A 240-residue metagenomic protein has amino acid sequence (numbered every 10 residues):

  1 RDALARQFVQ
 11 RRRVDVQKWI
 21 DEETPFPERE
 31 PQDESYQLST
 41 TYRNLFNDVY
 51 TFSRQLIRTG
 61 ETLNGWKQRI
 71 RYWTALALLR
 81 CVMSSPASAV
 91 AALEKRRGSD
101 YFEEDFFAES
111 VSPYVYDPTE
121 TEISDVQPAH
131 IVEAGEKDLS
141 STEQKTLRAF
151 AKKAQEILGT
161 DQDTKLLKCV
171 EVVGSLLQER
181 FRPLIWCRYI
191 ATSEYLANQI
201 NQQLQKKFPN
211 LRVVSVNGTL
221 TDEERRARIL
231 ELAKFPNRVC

Functional and structural regions predicted by a protein language model:
R1-V111: Inter-lobe coupling linker of SF2 helicases/translocases
L45, K165-V172, A227-E231: Well-ordered alpha-helical segments embedded in enzymatic catalytic cores
L93-E94, E194-I200, R225-R226: A short acidic (Asp/Glu
K145-K165: Glycine-rich phosphate-binding "P-loop"
T160-R188: Conserved interdomain hinge at the start of the Helicase C-terminal
R180-R182, L211, N237-V239: Short coil/turn segments at beta-strand junctions that form active-site/ligand-binding loops
Y189-S215: Conserved helicase motor "Helicase C" RecA-like lobe of SF1/SF2 P-loop NTPases
V214-C240: Conserved helicase ATPase core of P-loop NTP-dependent helicases/translocases
